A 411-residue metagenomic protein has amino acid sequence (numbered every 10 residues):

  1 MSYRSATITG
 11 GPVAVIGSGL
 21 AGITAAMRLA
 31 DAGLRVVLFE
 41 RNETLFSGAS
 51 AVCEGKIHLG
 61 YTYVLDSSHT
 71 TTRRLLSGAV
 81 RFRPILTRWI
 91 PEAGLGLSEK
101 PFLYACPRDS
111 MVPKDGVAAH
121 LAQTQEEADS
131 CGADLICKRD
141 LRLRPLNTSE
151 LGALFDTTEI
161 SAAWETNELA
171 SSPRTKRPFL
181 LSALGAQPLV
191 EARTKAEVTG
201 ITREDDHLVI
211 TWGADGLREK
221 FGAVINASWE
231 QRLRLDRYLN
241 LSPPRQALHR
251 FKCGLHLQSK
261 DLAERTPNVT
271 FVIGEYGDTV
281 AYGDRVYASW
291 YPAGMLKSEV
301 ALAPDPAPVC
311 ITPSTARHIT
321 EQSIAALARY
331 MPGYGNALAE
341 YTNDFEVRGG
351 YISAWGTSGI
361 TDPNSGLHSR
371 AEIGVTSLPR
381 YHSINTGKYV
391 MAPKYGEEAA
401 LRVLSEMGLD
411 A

Functional and structural regions predicted by a protein language model:
G11-L38: N-terminal Rossmann-like FAD-binding beta1-loop-alpha1 element of flavoenzymes
D31-V52: Glycine-rich FAD pyrophosphate-binding loop
F46, A214-V272, Y282-R285, V309-P313: Central helical "cap/lid" subdomain
G55-T148: Dinucleotide-binding Rossmann-like beta1-alpha1 core, especially the glycine-rich loop that anchors the ADP
R108-Q187, E191, I201-R203, D362-L367: Flavin (FAD/FMN) cofactor-binding and adjacent substrate-gating region of FAD-dependent oxidoreductase domains
E126-D129, T279, A301-G356: Flavin-binding catalytic cores
S161-W164, R329-A411: C-terminal catalytic lobe of FAD-dependent flavoproteins
A162-A223, A227-D236, A392-R402: Helical element adjacent to the flavin cofactor pocket in flavoenzyme catalytic cores
